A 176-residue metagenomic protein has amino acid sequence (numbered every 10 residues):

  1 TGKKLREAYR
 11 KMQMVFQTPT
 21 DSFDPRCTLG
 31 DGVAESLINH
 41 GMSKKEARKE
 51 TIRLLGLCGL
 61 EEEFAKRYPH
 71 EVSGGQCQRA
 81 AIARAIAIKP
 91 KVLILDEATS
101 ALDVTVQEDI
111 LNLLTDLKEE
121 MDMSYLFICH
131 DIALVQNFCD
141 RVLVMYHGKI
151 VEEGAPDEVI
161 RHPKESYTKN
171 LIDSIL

Functional and structural regions predicted by a protein language model:
T1-Q13, N39, V159-P163: ABC ATPase NBD coupling module
K45-E63, I172-D173: Conserved ABC ATPase "signature" region
Y68-V72, Q76: Conserved ABC ATPase signature
A87-K91: A short, proline-enriched helix->beta-strand linker immediately N-terminal to the Walker B motif in ABC-type P-loop
V135-N137: A short, surface-exposed alpha-helical micro-motif characterized by mixed small hydrophobic and charged/polar residues
E153-G154: ABC ATPase "signature
